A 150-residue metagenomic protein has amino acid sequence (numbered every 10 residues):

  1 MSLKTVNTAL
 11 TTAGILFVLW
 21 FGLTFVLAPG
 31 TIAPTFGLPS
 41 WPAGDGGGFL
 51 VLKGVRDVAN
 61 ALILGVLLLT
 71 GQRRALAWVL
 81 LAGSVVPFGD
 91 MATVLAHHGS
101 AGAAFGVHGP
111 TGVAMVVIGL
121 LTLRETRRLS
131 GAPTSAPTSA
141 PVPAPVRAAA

Functional and structural regions predicted by a protein language model:
M1-A150: Membrane-interface extramembranous regions
